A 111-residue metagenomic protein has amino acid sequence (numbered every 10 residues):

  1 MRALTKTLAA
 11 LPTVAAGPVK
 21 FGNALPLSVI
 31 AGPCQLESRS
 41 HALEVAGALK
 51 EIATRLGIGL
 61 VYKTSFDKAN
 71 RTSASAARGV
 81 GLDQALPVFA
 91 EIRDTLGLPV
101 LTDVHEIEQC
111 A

Functional and structural regions predicted by a protein language model:
M1-V29, P87: N-terminal amphipathic alpha-helix/helix-capping segment at the start of soluble metabolic enzymes
T7-L8, S28, E51, R55 (+2 more regions): N-terminal capping/lid subdomain adjacent to the active-site entrance of alpha/beta enzymes
L11-T13, L60-A69: Glycine-rich, aromatic-flanked loop segments that form ligand/cofactor-binding clefts across common enzyme folds
K20-A24, K50-G57, A90-T95: Acidic (Asp/Glu)-rich catalytic clusters
S28, C34, T72-S75: Short glycine- and Lys/Arg-enriched binding-loop motifs that mark or flank ligand-binding interfaces
S28-G32, L60-T64, V100-T102: Hydrophobic faces of well-ordered beta-strands that scaffold small-molecule active sites in alpha/beta enzyme cores
Q35-E51, V80-P87: Glycine-rich anion/phosphate-binding loops
T64-A111: N-terminal active-site wall of soluble small-molecule enzyme domains
